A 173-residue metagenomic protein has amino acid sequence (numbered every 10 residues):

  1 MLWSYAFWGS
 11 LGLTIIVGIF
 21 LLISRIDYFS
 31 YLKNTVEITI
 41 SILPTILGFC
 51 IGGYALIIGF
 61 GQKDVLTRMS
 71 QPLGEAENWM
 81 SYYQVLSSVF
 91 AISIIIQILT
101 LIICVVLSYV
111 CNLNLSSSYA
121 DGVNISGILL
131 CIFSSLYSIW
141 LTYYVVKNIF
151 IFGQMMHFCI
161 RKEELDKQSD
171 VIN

Functional and structural regions predicted by a protein language model:
L2-I42, S117-A120: Long, highly hydrophobic alpha-helical transmembrane signal-anchor segments
Y5-L13, S88-T100: Select subsegments of transmembrane alpha-helices in polytopic membrane proteins, especially boundary-proximal
V36-I51, F133-S135: Alpha-helical transmembrane segments
G53-M69: Membrane-water interface of transmembrane alpha-helices
S70-V89: Short membrane-interface loop/juxtamembrane segments of multi-pass integral membrane proteins
I92-L115: Alpha-helical transmembrane segments and their membrane-interface junctions in multi-pass membrane proteins
I125-I151: Alpha-helical membrane-embedded segments
N148-N173: Cytosolic/matrix-facing juxtamembrane and C-terminal tails of multi-pass cellular membrane proteins
